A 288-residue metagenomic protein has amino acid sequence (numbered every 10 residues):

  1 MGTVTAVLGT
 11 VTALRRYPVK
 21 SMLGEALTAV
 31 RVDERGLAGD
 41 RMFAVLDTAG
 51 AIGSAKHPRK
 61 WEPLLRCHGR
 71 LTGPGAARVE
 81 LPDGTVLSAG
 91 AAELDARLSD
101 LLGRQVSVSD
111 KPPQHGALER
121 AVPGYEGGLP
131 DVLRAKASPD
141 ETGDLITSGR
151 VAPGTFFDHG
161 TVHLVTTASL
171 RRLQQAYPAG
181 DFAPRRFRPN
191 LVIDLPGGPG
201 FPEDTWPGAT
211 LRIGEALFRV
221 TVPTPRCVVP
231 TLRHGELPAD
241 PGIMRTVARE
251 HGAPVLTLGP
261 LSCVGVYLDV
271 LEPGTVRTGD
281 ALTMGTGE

Functional and structural regions predicted by a protein language model:
M1-E288: Metal-cofactor-dependent catalytic cores
